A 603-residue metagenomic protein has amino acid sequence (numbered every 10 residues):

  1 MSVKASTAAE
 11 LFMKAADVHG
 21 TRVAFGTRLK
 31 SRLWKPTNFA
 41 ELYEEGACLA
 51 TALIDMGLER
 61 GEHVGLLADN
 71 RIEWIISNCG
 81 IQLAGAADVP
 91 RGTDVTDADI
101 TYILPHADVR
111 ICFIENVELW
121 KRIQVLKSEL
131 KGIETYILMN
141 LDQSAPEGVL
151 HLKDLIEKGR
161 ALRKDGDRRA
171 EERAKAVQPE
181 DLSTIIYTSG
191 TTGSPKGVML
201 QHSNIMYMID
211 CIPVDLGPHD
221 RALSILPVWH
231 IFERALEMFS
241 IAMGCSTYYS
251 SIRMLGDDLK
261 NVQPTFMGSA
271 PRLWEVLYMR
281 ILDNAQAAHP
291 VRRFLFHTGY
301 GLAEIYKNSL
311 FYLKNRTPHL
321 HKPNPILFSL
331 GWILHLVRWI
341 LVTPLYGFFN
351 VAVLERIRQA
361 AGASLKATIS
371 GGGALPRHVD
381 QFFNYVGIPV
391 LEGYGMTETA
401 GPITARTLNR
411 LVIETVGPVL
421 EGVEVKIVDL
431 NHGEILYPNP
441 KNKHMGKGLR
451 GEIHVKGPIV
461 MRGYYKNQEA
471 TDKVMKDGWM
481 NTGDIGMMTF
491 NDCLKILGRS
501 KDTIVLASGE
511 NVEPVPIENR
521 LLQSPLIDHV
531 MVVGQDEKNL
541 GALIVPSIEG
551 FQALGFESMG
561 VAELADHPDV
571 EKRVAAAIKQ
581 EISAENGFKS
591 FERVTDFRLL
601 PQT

Functional and structural regions predicted by a protein language model:
T21, F25-C79, T96-T101, H151-I156 (+1 more regions): Conserved AMP-binding/adenylate-forming core of the ANL superfamily
T21-V23, R160-Y187, S194, L216-R221: Conserved pre-ATP/AMP-binding loop-to-beta segment of ANL
P36-A40, S183-I209: Conserved AMP-binding A3 loop
C79, L83-K158, E172, A576: Structural core segment of the AMP-binding/adenylate-forming
T188, E434-L436, K441-L506: Conserved ATP-binding/catalytic segment of the ANL
M206-S224, V228-S329, I333-L354, S364: Conserved AMP-binding/adenylation subdomain of ANL enzymes
Y248, I340-G347, L354, R358-S370 (+3 more regions): Conserved ATP-binding loop and adjacent catalytic segment of the adenylate-forming AMP-binding
I504, H529-V533, K538, K579-T603: Conserved C-terminal "lid"/linker of ANL adenylate-forming enzymes
